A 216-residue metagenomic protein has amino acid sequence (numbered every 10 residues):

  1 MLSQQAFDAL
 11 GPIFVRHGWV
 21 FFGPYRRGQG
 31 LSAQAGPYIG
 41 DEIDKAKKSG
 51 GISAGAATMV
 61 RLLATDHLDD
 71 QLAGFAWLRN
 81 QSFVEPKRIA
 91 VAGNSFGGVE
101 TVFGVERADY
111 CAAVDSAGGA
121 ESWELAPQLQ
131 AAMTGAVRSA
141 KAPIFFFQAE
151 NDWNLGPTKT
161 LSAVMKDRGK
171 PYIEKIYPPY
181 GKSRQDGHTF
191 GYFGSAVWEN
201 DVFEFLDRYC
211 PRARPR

Functional and structural regions predicted by a protein language model:
S3-P24: Short amphipathic alpha-helix adjacent to the substrate-entry channel of hydrolases
V20, Y25-G30, G118-G119, P178-Y180: Short beta-to-alpha linker loops that shape the active-site pocket of alpha/beta-hydrolase fold enzymes
G28-D41, S183: Glycine-rich "HGGG/HGxG" loop immediately N-terminal to the catalytic nucleophile of the alpha/beta-hydrolase
I39-S82: Alpha/beta-hydrolase active-site loop
F83-N94: Alpha/beta-hydrolase fold nucleophile elbow
G93-G97, T101: Gly/Ala-rich beta-loop-alpha elbow adjacent to hydrolase catalytic centers
A112-I176: The feature captures the conserved acid-bearing segment of alpha/beta-hydrolase catalytic domains
P171-R216: C-terminal catalytic histidine-bearing segment of alpha/beta-hydrolase fold enzymes
